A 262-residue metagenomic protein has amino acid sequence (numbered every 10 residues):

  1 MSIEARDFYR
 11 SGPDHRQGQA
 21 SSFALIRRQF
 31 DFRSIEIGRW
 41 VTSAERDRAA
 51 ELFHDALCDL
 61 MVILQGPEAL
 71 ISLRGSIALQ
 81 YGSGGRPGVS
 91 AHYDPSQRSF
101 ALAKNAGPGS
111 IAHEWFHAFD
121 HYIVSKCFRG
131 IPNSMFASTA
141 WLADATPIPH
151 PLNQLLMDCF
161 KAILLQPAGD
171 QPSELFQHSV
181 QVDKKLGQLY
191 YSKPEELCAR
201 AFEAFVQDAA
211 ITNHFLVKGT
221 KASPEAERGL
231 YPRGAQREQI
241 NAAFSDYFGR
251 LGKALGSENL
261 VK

Functional and structural regions predicted by a protein language model:
I3-H15, Q19-A49, G66-K262: Active-site-flanking segments in enzyme catalytic domains
E45-D59: Active-site acidic/histidine clusters and adjacent loop/turn architecture that either coordinate catalytic ions
A56-L64, E68: Amphipathic alpha-helical domain-onset/packing element
